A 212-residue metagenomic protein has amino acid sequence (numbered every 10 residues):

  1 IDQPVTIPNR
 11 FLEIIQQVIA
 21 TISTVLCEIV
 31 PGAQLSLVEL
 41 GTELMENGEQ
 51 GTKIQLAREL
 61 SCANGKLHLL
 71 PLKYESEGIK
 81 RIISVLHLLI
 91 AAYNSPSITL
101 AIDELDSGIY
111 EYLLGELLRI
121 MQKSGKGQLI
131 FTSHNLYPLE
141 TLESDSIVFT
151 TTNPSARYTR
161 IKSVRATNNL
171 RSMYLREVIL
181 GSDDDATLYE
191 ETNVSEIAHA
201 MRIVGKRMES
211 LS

Functional and structural regions predicted by a protein language model:
I1-K80, L180-T187, A198, R202-S212: Phosphate-coordinating catalytic segments in nucleotide- and nucleic-acid-processing enzymes
I54-T192, I197: Switch/communication elements of ASCE P-loop NTPase nucleotide-binding domains
